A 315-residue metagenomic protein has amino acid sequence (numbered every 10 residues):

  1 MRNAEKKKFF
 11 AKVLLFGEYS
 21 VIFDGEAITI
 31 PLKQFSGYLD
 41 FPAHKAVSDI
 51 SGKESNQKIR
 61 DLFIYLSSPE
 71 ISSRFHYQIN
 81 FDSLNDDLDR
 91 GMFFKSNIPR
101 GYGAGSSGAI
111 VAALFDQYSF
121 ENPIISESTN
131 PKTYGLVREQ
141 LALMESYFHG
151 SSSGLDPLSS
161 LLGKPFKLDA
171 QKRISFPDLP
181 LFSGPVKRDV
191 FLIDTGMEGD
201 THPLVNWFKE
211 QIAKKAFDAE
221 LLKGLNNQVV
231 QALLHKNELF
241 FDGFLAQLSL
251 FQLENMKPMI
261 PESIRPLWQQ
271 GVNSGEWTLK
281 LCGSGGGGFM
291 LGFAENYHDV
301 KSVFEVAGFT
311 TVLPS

Functional and structural regions predicted by a protein language model:
R2-F16, S20-I22, T29-I30, G37-L88 (+4 more regions): C-terminal nucleotide
N97-A109: Gly/Ser-rich catalytic serine loop of serine hydrolases
G105-S107, C282-G287: Glycine-rich beta-strand-to-loop/alpha-helix junction loops that act as flexible
A109-E121: Stable alpha-helical structural segments in soluble proteins, enriched in small hydrophobic residues
